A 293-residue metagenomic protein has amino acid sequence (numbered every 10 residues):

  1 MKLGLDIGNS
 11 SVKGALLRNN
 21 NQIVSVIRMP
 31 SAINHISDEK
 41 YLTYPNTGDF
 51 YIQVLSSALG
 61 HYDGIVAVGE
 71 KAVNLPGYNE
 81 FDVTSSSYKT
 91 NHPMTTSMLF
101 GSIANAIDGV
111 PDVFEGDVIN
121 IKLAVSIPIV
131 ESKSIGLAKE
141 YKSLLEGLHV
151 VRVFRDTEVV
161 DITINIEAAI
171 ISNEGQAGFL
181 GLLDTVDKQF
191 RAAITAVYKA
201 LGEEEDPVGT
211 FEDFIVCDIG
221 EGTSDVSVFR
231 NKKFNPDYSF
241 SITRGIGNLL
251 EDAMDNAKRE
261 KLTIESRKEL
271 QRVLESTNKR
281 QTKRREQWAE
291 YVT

Functional and structural regions predicted by a protein language model:
M1-F214, P236, Y291: Nucleotide/phosphate-binding catalytic cleft detector across ATP-hydrolyzing and phosphate-transferring enzymes
L5-S11, V208-S224, F229-K232, T243-I246: A short acidic Gly-Thr/Ser loop motif
N20-N21, K232-K233, K279-R280: Detector for glycine-centered tight turns/loop "hinges" at secondary-structure junctions
I36-K40, G175, F179-D187, E221 (+1 more regions): Glycine-rich phosphate-binding loop plus the immediately following alpha-helix
A67, P111, V216-T223, K268-R272: Short, functional N-terminal and low-complexity linear motifs
S86-T90, D218-G220, K283-R284: Generic detector of short, locally flexible boundary/turn motifs and exposed helical patches
N91, T95-M98, I170, L249-T293: Helical "lid/coupling" subdomains associated with nucleotide-phosphate turnover
